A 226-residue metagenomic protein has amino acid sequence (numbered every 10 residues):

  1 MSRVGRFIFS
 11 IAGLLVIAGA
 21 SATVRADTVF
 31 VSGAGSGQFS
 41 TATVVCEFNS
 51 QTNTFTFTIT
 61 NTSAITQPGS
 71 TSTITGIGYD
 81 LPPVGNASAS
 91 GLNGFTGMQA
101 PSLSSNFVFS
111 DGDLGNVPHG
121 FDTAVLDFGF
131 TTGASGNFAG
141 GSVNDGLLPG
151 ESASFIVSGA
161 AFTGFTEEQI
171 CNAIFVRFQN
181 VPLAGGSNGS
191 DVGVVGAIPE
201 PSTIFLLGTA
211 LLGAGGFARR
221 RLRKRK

Functional and structural regions predicted by a protein language model:
M1-I11: Bacterial N-terminal signal peptides that target proteins for export
V4, G19, I198-P199, F205: Compositionally biased, low-complexity segments enriched in small residues
S10-G19: Bacterial N-terminal signal peptides
A20-A26: Sec/Tat signal peptide C-region and signal peptidase I cleavage site
A26, A218-R221: Short A/G/S/P-biased low-complexity tracts
D27-A197: Mature extracellular "passenger" or substrate-interacting domains of secreted, surface-exposed proteins
E200-R219: A short, hydrophobic C-terminal helix/tail in secreted or cell-surface proteins
R223-K226: Short, charged juxtamembrane terminal tails flanking transmembrane helices
